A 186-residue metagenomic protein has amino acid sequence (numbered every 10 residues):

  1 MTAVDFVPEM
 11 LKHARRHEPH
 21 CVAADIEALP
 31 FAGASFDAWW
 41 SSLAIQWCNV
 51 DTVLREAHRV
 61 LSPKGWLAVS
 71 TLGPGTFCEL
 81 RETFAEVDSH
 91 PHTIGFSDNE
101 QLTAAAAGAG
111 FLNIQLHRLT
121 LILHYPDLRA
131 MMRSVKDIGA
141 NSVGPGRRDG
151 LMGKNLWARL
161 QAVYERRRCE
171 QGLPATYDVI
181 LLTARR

Functional and structural regions predicted by a protein language model:
M1-A32, A38, T52-R55: Class I SAM-dependent methyltransferase SAM/SAH-binding core
P8-E9, W47, T52, P74-G75 (+2 more regions): Short alpha-helical
V22, A38-W40, W66, L116: Conserved catalytic core of the tyrosine transesterase superfamily
A24, S42, S70-T71: Structural motif
D37-D51: A short SAM/SAH-binding and catalytic strip from SAM-dependent methyltransferases
D51-W66: A short glycine-rich, Lys/Arg-flanked "PGG" loop and its adjoining helix->strand segment in the class I
K64-L128, I138-G150: Conserved catalytic/acceptor-binding region of the Class I
L112-R186: Conserved Class I S-adenosyl-L-methionine
